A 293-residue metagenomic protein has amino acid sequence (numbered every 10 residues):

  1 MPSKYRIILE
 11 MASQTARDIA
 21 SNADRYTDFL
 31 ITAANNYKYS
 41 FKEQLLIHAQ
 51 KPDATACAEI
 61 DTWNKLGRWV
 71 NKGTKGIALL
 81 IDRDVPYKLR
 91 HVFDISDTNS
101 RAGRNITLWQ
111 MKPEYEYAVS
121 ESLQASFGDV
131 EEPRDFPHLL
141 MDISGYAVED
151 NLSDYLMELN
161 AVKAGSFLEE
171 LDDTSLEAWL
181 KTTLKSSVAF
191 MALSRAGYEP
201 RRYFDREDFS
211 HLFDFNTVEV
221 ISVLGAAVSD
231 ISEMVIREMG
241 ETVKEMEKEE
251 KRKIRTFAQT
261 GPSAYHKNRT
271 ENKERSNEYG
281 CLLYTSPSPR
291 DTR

Functional and structural regions predicted by a protein language model:
M1-G280, S286: N-terminal accessory/interface modules of nucleic-acid-binding and processing proteins
Y284-R293: Single conserved hydrophobic/aromatic residue that forms the stacking wall/gate of nucleotide- or nucleobase-binding
